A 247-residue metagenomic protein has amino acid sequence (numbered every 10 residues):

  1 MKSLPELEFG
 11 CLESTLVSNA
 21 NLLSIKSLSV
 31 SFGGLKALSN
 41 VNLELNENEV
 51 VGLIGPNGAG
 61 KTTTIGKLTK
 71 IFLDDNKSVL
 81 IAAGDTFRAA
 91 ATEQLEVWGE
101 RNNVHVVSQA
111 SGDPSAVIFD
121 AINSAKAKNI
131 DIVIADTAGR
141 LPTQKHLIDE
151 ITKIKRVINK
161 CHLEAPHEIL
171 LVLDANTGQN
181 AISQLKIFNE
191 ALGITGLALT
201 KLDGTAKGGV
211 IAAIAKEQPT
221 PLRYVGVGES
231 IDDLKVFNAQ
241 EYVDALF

Functional and structural regions predicted by a protein language model:
M1-N19: Pre-NBD coupling/linker segments of ABC/ABC-like ATPases
S27-S29, N40-N42: Conserved N-terminal beta-strand of ABC nucleotide-binding domains
F32: Conserved A-loop
A37, V51-G52: Short beta-strand immediately N-terminal to the Walker A/P-loop
I54-P56: The feature captures the beta-strand-to-loop junction immediately N-terminal to the Walker
T62-F247: P-loop/Walker A NTP-binding module and the surrounding RecA-like catalytic core of P-loop NTPases
